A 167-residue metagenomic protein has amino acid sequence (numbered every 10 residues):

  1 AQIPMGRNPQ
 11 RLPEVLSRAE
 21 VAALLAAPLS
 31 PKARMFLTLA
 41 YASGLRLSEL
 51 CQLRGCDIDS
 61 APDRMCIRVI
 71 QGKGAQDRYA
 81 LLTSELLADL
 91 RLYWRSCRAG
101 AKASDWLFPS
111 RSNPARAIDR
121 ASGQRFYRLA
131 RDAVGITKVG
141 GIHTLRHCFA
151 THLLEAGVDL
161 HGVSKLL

Functional and structural regions predicted by a protein language model:
A1-L167: Conserved catalytic core of the tyrosine transesterase superfamily
